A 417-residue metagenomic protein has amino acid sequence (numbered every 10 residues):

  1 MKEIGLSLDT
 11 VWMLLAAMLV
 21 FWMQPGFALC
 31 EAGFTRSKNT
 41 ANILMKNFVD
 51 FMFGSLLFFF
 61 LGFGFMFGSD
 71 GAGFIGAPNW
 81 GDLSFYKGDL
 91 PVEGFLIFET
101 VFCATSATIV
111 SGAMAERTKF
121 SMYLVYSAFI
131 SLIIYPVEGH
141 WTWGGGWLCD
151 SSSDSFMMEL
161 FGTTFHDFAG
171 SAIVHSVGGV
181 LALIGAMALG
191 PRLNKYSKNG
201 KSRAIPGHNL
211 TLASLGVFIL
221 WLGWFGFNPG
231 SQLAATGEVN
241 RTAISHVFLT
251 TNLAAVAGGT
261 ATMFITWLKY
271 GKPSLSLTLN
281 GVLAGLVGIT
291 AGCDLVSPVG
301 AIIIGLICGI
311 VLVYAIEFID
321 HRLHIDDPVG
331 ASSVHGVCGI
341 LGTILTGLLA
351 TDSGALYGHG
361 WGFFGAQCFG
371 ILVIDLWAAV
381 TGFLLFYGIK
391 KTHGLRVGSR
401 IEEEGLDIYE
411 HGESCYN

Functional and structural regions predicted by a protein language model:
M1-N417: Glycine- and aromatic-enriched membrane alpha-helices
